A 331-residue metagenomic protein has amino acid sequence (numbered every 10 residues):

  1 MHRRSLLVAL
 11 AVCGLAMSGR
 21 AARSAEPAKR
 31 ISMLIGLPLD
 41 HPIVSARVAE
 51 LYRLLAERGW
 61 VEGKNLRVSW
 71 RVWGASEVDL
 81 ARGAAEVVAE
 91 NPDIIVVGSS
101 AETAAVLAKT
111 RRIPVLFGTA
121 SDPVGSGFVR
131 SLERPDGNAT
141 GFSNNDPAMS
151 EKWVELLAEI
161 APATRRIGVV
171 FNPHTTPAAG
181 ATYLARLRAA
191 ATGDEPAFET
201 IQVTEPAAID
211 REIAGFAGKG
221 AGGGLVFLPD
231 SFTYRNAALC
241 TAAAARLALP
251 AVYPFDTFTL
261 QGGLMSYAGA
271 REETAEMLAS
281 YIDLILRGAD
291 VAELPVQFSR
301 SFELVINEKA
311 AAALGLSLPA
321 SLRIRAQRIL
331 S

Functional and structural regions predicted by a protein language model:
M1-S331: Short hydrophobic alpha-helices and adjacent helix-cap/hinge residues
